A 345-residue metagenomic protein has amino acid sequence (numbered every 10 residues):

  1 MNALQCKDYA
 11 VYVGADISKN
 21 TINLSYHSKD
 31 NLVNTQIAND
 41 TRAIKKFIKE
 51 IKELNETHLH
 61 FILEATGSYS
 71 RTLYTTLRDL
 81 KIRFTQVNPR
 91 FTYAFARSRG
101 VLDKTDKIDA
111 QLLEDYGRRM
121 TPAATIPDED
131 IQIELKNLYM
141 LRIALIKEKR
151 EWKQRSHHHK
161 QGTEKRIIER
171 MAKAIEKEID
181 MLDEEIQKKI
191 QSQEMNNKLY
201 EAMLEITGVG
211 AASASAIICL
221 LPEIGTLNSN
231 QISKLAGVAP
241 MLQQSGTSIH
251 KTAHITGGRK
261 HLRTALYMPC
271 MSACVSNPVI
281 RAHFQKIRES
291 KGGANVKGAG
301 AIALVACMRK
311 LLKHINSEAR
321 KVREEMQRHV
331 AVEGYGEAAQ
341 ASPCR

Functional and structural regions predicted by a protein language model:
N2-H27, L113: Gly/Thr-rich phosphate-binding beta-strand-loop-beta motif of the actin/hexokinase/Hsp70
K19, G67, F91: Short, glycine/acidic-enriched loop or turn micro-motifs at the edges of active sites
D30-H60: Nucleic-acid-processing active sites and adjacent nucleic-acid-binding tracks, predominantly divalent metal-dependent
I62-L73: Acidic, metal-coordinating catalytic cores used for nucleic-acid/nucleotide bond scission and strand-transfer chemistry
T85-I206: Long, charge-rich intrinsically disordered scaffolds of nucleic-acid metabolism proteins
A211, I217-G300: Phosphate-backbone recognition surface of nucleic-acid-processing proteins
T247, F284-R345: Low-complexity, acidic/Ser/Thr- and charged residue-rich accessory regions of DNA metabolism proteins
